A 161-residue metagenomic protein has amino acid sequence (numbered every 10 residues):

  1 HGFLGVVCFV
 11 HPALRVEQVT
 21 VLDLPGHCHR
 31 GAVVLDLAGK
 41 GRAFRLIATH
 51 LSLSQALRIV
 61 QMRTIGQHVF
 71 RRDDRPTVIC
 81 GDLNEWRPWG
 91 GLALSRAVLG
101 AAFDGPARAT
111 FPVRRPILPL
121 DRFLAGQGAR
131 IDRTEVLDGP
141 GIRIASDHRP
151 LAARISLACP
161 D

Functional and structural regions predicted by a protein language model:
H1-A43, E135, P140: Structured beta-strand-rich core segments of catalytic domains in phosphoester-bond hydrolases
H1-V10, T77, N84-A152: Active site of divalent-metal-dependent phosphoester/diester hydrolases
V10-L14, A38-G41, Q127-R130, I155-P160: Short loop segments at secondary-structure junctions
R15, H50-S52, L83-N84, A129-R130: Catalytic metal-binding/acid-base residues of hydrolase active sites
V19-D23, I47-A56: Surface-exposed cleft-lining segments at the edges of enzyme active sites
P25-H29, Q55-L57, R143-A145: Solvent-exposed loop/turn segments connecting transmembrane beta-strands in outer-membrane beta-barrel proteins
L35, R45-T49, Q61, I65-L92 (+2 more regions): Active-site beta-strand/loop signature of hydrolases that rely on acidic residues for catalysis
R42, R63-T64, I142, L157-D161: N-terminal, active-site-proximal structural segment of metallo-dependent hydrolase catalytic domains
